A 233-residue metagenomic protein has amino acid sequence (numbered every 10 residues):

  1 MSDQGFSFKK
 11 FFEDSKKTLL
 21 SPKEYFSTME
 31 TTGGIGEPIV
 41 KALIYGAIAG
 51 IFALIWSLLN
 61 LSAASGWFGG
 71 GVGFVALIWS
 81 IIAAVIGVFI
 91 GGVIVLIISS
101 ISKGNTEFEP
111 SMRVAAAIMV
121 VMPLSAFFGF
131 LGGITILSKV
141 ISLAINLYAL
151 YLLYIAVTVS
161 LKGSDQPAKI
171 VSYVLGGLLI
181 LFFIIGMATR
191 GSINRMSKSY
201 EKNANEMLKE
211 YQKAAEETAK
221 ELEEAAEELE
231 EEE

Functional and structural regions predicted by a protein language model:
M1-I44: N-terminal juxtamembrane cytosolic/stromal segments of multi-pass membrane proteins
F8, F12, A83-A84, S100-I101: Second-shell loop/turn segments in exported
K10-P22, K139-N146, L178-I180, I184: Hydrophobic, aromatic-rich membrane-embedded alpha-helical segments
T18-M29, W56-W67, I81-G91, V114-G129: Hydrophobic alpha-helical transmembrane segments
T31-I39, L43, G69-L77, I81 (+6 more regions): Hydrophobic, aromatic-rich alpha-helical transmembrane segments and their membrane-interface anchor motifs
Y45-W56, A83, G87, G91 (+3 more regions): Alpha-helical transmembrane segments of multipass membrane proteins
F52-A84, A126-N146, F183-E233: Membrane-helix interface segments in multi-pass membrane proteins
W79, G92-L179: Hydrophobic alpha-helical transmembrane segments and adjacent short intramembrane/lumenal linkers of inner/organellar
